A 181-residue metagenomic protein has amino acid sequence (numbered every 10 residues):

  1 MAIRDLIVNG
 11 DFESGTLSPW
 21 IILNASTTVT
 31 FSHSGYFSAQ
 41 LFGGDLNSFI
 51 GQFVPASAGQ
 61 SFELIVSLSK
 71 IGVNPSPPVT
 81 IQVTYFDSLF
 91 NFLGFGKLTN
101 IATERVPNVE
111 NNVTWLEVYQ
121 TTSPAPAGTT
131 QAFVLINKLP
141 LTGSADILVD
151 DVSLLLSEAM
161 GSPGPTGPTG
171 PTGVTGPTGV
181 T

Functional and structural regions predicted by a protein language model:
A2, V8-D45: Extracellular glycan-recognition surfaces and repeat-rich motifs
F12, L46-Y85, V118-T121, A132-V134 (+1 more regions): Extra-cytoplasmic beta-strand recognition segments
D45, S57-G59, N74, E110-V113 (+2 more regions): Surface-exposed coil/turn segments at beta-strand junctions on protein surfaces, enriched
K70-V106: Extracellular ligand-binding interfaces
G72, D87-N91, P140, S153 (+1 more regions): Solvent-exposed strand-loop boundary residues in beta-sheet-rich modules
F92-G128: Extracellular carbohydrate recognition and processing domains and analogous Trp-centered ligand-binding platforms
T114, L139-L156: Extracellular carbohydrate recognition
S157-G179: Collagen/collagen-like triple-helix recognition
